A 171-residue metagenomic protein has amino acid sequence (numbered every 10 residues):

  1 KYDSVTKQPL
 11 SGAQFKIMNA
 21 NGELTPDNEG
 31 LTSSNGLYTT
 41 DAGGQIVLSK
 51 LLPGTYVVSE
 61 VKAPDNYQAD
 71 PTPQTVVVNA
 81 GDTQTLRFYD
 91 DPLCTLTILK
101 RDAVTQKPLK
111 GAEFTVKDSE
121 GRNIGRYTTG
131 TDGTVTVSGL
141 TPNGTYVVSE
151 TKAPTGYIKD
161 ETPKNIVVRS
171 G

Functional and structural regions predicted by a protein language model:
K1-G171: Solvent-exposed loop/turn and edge beta-strand elements of beta-rich ligand-binding domains
